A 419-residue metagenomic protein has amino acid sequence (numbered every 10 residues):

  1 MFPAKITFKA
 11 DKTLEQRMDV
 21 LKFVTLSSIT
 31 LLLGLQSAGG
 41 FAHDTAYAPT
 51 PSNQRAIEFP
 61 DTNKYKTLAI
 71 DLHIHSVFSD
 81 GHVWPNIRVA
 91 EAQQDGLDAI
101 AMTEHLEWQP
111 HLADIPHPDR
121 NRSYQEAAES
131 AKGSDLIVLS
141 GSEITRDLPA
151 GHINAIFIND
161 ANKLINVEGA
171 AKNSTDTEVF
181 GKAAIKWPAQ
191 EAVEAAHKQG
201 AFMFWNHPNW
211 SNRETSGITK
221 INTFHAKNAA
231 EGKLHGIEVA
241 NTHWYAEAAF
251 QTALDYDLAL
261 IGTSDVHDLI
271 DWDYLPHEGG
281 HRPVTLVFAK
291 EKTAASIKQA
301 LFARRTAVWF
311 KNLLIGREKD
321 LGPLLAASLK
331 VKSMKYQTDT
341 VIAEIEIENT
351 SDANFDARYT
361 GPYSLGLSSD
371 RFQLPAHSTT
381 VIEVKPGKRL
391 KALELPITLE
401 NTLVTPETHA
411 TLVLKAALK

Functional and structural regions predicted by a protein language model:
I6-S27: Bacterial N-terminal signal peptides that target proteins for export
F41-I70, P85-V89, G151-I158, S216-K419: Charged catalytic cores and adjacent phosphate/nucleic-acid-binding surfaces used for phosphate/nucleic-acid chemistry
P51-F202, N206, G232, V239 (+1 more regions): A metal-dependent hydrolase metal-coordination microenvironment
Q109, D147-P149, S211-E214, L269-D271: Short catalytic/ligand-binding loop motif for oxyanion handling, primarily in non-cytosolic enzymes, centered on
A201-G217: Aromatic-lined carbohydrate-recognition surfaces of secreted/lumenal glycan-active proteins
